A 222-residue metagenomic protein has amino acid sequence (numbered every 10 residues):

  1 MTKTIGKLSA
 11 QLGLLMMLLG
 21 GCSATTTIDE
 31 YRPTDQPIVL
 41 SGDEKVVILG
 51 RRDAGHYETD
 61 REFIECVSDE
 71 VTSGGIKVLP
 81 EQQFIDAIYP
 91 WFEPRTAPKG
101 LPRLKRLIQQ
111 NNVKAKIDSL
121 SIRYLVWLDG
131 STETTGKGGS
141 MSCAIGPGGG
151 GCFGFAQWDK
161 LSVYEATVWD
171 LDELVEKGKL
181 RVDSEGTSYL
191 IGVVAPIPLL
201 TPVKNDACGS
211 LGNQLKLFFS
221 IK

Functional and structural regions predicted by a protein language model:
M1-L12: Bacterial N-terminal signal peptides that target proteins for export
Q11-G20: Bacterial N-terminal signal peptides
C22-E44, A54, T132-K137, F153-K222: C-terminal/domain-edge helix-coil "capping" segments
Y31-P33, R106-V113, I145-F153: N-terminal post-signal-peptidase region of extra-cytosolic proteins
G42-K45, S121-R123: A general structural motif
G50-T134, W169-K179: N-terminal segment of the mature soluble domain
E62-I64, S140-A144: Short, glycine/charged-enriched secondary-structure capping and boundary segments
